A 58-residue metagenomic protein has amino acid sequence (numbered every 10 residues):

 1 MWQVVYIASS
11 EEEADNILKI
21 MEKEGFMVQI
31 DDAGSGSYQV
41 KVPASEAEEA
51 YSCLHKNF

Functional and structural regions predicted by a protein language model:
M1-F58: Acidic/polar low-complexity segments and flexible, solvent-exposed patches
